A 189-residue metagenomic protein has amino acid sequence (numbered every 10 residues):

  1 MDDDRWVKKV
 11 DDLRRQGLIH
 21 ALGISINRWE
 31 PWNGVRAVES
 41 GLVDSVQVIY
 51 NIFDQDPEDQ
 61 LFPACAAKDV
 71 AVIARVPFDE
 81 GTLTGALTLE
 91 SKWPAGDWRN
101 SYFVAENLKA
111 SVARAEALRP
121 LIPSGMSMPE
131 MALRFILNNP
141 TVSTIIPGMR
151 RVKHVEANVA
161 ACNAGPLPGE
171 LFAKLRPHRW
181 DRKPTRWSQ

Functional and structural regions predicted by a protein language model:
M1-I52, Q60: Glycine/proline-rich, positively charged, aromatic-decorated active-site loop/lid region on the catalytic face
W6, V38-L42, F62-A66, L89-W93 (+1 more regions): Short, hinge-like loop/turn segments at secondary-structure boundaries
V7-D11, G34-V35, E58-C65, A115 (+3 more regions): Short amphipathic alpha-helical segments and helix-helix/interface helices
R14, P77, S91-A95, N100-A164: Conserved short secondary-structure transition element at the edge of the structured enzyme core that lines
L22, V46, C65, V72-R75 (+3 more regions): Conserved, mostly hydrophobic/aromatic
R28, Y50-D54, V76-L83, F135 (+1 more regions): Glycine-rich beta-alpha junction loops
P57-D97: Aromatic-lined glycan-binding groove of carbohydrate-active enzymes
L137-N138, V152-W180, T185-S188: C-terminal amphipathic alpha-helical "assembly" element that mediates oligomerization/partner interfaces or acts as
